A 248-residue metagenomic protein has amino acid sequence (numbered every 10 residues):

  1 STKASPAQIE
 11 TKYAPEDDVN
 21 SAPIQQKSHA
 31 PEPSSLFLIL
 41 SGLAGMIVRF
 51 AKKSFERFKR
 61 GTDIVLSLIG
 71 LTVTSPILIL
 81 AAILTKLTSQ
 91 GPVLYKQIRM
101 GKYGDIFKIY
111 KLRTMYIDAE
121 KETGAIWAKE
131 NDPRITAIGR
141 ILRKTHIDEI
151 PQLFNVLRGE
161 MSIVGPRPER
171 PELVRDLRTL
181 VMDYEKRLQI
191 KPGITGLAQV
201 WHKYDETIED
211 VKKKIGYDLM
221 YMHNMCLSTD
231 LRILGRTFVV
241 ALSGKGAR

Functional and structural regions predicted by a protein language model:
S1-H29: Helix-boundary and membrane-interface capping/anchor signal
P31-V48: A short, hydrophobic C-terminal helix/tail in secreted or cell-surface proteins
A51-D118, N155, L227-R248: A hydrophobic, helix-centered structural microdomain
A51-S54, V181-R248: C-terminal terminal-structure detector
Y95-R134, T195-K214: Short, glycine-rich, amphipathic interfacial segments at transmembrane boundaries or analogous
A128-K191, I233-A241: A short, structured surface patch at a secondary-structure boundary
